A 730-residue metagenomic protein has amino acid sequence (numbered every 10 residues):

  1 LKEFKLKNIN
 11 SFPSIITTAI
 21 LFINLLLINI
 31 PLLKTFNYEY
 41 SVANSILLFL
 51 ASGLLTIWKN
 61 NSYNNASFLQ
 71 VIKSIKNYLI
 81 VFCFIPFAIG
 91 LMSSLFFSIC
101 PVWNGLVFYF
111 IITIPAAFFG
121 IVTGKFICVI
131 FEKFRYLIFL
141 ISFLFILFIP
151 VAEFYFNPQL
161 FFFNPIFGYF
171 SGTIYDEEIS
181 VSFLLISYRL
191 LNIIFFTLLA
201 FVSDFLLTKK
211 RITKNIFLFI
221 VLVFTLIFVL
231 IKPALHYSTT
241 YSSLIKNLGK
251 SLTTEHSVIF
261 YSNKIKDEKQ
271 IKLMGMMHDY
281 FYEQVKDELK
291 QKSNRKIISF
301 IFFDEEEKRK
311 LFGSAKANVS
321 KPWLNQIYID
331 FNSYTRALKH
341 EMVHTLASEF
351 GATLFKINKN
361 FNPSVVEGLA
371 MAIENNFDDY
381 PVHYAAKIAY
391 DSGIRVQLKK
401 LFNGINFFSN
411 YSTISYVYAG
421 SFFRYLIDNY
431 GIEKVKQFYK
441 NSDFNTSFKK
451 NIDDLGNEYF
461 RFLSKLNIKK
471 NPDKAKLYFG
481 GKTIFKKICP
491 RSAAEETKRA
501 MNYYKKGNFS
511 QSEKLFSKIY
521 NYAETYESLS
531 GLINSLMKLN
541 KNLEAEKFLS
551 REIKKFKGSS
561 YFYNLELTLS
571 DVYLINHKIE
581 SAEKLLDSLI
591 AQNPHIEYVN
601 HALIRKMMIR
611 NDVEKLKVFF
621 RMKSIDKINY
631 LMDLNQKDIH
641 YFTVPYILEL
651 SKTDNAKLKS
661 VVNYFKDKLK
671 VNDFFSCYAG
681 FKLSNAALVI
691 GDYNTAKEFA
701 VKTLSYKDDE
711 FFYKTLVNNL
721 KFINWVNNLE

Functional and structural regions predicted by a protein language model:
L21-N60: Long, hydrophobic alpha-helical segments
I30-Y40, I85-F108, L140-Y188: Membrane-interfacial interhelical loops
E39-Y40, L244-N362, I373, Y380-P381 (+5 more regions): Juxtacatalytic substrate-recognition/specificity segment
N61, F68-S93, N467-K469: Selective transmembrane-helix segments that form parts of the transport pathway or gating/packing helices in multipass
R135-I149, N215-V223, Y439: Central hydrophobic cores of alpha-helical transmembrane segments in multi-pass integral membrane proteins
F143-I146, L185, S314-A315, A337 (+3 more regions): Acidic/His/Gly-enriched intrinsically disordered linker/tail segments that often contain short helix/coil "MoRF-like"
E153-F162, F167-Y175, I179-S180, F219-I231 (+3 more regions): Beta/coil-rich, acidic/histidine-enriched accessory regions frequently appended to metallopeptidases
Y188-I220: Cytosolic-side transmembrane helix boundary signature
